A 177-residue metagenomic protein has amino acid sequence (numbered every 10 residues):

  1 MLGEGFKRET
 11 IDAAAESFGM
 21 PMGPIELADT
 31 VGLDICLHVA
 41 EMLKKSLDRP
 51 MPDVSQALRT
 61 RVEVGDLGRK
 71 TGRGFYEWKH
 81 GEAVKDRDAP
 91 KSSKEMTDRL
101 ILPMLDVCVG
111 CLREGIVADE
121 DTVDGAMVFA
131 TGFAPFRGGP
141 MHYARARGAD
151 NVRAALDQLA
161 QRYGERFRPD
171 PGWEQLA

Functional and structural regions predicted by a protein language model:
M1-A177: N-terminal glycine-rich phosphate-binding loop for ADP-containing cofactors
